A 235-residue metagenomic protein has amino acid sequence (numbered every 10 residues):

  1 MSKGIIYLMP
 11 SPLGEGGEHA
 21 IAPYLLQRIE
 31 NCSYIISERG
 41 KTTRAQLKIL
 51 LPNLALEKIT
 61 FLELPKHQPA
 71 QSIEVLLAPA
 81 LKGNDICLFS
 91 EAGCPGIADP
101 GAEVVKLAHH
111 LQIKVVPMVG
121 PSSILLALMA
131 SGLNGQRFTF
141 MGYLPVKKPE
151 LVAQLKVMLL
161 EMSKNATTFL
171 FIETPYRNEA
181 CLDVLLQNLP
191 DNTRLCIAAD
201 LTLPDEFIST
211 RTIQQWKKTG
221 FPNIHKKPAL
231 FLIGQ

Functional and structural regions predicted by a protein language model:
M1-L64: Glycine-rich, flexible N-terminal cofactor/catalytic loop recognition
K3-Y7, N84-D85, S163-Q235: A contiguous loop/helix-start segment that scaffolds small-molecule binding in enzyme catalytic cores
L13-G14, E91-P95, P175-Y176: Short glycine-rich anion-binding loops that position phosphate/pyrophosphate groups of nucleotides and phosphorylated
I29-I35, Q112-V116, T168-F169: Short active-site oxyanion
K41-T43, G93-C94, S123, R177: Alpha-helix capping/helix-boundary segments
L62-P69, L144-K148: Conserved helicase motor
P65, S72-V115: Glycine/small-residue-rich loop that forms an oxyanion/phosphate-binding "nest" at active or ligand-binding sites
E103-E161: Class I SAM-dependent methyltransferase SAM-binding "motif I" and its flanking Rossmann-like core
